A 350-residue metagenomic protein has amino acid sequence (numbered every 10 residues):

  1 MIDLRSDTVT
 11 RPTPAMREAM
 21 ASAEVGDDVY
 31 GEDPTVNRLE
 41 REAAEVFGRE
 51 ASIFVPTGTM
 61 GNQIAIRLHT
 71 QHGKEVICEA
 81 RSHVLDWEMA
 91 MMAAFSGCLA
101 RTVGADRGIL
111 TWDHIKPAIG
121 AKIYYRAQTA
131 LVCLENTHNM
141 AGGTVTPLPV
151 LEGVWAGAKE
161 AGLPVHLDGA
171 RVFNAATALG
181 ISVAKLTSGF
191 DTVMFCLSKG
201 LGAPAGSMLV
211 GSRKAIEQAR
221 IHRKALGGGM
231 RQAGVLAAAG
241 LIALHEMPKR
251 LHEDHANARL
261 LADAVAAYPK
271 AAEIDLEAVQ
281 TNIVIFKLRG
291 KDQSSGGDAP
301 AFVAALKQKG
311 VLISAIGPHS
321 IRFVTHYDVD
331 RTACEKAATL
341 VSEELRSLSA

Functional and structural regions predicted by a protein language model:
I2-K309, I313-V329, A337-A350: Conserved PLP-enzyme active-site core in the AAT-like
